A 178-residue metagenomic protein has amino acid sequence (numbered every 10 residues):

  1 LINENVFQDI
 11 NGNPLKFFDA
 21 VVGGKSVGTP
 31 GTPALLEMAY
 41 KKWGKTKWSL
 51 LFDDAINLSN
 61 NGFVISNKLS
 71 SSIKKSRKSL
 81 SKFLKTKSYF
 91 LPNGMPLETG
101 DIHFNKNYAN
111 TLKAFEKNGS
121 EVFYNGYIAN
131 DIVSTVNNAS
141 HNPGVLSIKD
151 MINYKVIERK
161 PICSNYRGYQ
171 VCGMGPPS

Functional and structural regions predicted by a protein language model:
L1-N118, F123-N125, A129-P176: Noncatalytic scaffold domains of N-terminal-nucleophile
